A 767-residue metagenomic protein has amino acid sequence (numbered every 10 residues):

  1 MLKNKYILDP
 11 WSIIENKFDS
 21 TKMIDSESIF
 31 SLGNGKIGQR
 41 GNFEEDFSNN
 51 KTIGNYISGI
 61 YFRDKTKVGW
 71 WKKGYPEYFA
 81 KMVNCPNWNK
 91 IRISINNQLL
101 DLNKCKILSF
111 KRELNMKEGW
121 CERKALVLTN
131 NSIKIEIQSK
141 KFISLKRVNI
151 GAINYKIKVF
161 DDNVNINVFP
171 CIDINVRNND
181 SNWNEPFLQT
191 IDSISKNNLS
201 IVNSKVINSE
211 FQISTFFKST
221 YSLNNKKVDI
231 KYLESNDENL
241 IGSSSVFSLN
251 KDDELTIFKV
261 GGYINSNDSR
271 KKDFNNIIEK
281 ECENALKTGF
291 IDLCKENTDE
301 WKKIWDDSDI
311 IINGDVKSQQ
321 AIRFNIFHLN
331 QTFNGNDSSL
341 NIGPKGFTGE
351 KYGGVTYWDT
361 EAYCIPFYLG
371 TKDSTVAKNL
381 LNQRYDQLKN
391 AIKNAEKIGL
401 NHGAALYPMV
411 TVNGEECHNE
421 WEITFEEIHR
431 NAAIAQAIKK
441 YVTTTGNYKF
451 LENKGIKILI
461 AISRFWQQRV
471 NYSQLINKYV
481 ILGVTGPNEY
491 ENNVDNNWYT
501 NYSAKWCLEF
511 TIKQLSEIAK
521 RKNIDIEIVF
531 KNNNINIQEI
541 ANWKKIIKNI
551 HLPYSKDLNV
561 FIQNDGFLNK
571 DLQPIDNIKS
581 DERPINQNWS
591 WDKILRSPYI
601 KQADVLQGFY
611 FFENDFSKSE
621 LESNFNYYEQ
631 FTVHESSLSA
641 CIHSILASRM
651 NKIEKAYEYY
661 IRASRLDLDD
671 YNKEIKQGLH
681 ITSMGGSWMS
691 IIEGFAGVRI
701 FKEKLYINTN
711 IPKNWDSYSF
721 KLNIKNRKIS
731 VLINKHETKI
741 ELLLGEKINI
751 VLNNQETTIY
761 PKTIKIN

Functional and structural regions predicted by a protein language model:
L2-I322: Beta-sandwich/jelly-roll carbohydrate-recognition scaffolds of carbohydrate-active enzymes
I24-I57, Y61, D359, Y363 (+7 more regions): C-terminal capping/lid segments that line or modulate ligand- or cofactor-binding pockets
E77-N130, K618-E622, E629, L646-N767: Non-catalytic C-terminal accessory modules of carbohydrate-active enzymes
D309-I342, H402, S597: Conserved oxyanion/phosphate-binding beta-strand-loop segments in alpha/beta enzyme cores
F324-Q331, Q383-N390, K457-R469, W506 (+3 more regions): Alpha-helical scaffold segments in carbohydrate-active enzymes
F333-T348, T375-Q436, V442, K449-N453 (+4 more regions): Helix-terminus loop motifs that line ligand-binding clefts
T348-T356, A405-N453, R464-K544: The feature captures the catalytic groove of carbohydrate-active enzymes
T356-A362, P366-Y385, N453, E509 (+2 more regions): Active-site core of glycosidic bond-cleaving carbohydrate-active enzymes
